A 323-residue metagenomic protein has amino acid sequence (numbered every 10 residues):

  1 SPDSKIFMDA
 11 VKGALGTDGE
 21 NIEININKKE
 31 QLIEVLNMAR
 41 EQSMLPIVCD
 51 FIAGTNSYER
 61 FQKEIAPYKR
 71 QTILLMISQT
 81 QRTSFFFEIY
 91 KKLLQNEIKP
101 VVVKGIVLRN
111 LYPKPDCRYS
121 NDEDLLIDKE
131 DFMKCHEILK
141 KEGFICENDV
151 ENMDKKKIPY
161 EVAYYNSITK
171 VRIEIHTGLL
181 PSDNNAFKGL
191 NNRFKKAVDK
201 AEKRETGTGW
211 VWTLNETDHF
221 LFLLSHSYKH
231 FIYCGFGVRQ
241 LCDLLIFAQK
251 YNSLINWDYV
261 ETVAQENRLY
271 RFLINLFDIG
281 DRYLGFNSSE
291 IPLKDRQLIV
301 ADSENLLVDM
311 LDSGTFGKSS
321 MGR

Functional and structural regions predicted by a protein language model:
S1-N121, I127-R323: Conserved NTP-donor binding/palm subdomain of two-metal-ion nucleotidyltransferases/polymerases, i.e., the charged
